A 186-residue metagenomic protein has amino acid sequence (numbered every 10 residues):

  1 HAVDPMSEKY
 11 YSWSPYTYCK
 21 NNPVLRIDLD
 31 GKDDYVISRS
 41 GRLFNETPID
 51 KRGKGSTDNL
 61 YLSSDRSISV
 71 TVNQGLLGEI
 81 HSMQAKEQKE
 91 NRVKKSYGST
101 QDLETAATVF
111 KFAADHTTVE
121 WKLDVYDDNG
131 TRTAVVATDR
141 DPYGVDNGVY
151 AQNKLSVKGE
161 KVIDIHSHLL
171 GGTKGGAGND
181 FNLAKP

Functional and structural regions predicted by a protein language model:
H1-Q84: Short turn/helix-capping motifs enriched in Asx and small/polar residues
V3, A137-T138, I165-H168: Short His-Asn-centered micro-motif
D34-L43, P48-I49, N147-P186: Active-site-proximal loop/helix of nucleotide/amide-processing enzymes and allied scaffolds
I68-T100, A134-V135: Non-catalytic propeptide/linker segments at domain boundaries
K86-F112, K174, G178-F181: Charged, amphipathic alpha-helical segments
A114-V119: A short catalytic or substrate-binding loop motif that flags glycine-/basic-rich loops and adjacent residues that bind
E120-D128: Short beta-strand scaffold segments in enzyme catalytic cores
V136-V145: Structured interaction and signal-relay segments at domain junctions
